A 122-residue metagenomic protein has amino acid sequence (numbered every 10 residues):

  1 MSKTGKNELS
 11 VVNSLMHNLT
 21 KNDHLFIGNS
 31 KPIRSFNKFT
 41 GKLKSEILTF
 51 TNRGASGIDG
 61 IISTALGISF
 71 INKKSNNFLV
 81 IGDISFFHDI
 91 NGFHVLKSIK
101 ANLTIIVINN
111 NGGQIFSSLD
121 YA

Functional and structural regions predicted by a protein language model:
M1-N72: Active-site diphosphate/adenylate-binding microenvironment
G41-A122: Thiamine diphosphate
